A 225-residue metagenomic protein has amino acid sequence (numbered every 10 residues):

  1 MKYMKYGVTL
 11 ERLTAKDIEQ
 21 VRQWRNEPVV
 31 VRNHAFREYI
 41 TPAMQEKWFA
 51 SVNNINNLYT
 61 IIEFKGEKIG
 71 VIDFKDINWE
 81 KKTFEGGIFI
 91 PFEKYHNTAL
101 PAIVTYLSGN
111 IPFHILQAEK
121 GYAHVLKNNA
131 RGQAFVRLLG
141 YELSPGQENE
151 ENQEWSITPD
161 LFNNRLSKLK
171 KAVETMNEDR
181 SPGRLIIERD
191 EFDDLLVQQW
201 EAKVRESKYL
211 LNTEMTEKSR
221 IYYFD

Functional and structural regions predicted by a protein language model:
M1-I18, W24-E27, G66-D225: Acyl-donor (CoA/ACP) binding surface of acyl/acetyltransferases
R22, E46-A50, F113: Solvent-exposed, non-membrane alpha-helical residues enriched in polar/charged side chains
E27-V30, N54: Short helix-loop boundary/capping segments at the starts of domains
V29-K47: Conserved GNAT-fold acetyl-CoA-binding loop/helix
A35, Y59-T60, E119: Short, polar/charged, Gly/Pro-enriched helix-capping and turn/loop motifs at alpha-helix termini and inter-helix linkers
R37-E38, I61, N152: Sparse recognition of residues in long alpha-helices and their boundaries
I40-A43, V52-N53, I90-P91: Juxtamembrane/interface motifs at transmembrane-helix termini
A50-I61, G70: A short helix-loop-beta-strand connector motif used in the catalytic cores of GNAT acetyltransferases and, in some
